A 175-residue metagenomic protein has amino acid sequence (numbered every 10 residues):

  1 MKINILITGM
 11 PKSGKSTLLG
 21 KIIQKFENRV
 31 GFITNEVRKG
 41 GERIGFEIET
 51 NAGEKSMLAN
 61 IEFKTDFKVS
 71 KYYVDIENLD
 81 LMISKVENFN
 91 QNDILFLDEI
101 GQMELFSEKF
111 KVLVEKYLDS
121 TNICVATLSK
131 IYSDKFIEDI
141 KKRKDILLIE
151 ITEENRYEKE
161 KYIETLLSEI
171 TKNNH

Functional and structural regions predicted by a protein language model:
M1-K2: Phosphate-binding P-loop
I7: Hydrophobic anchor at the beta1->P-loop junction of P-loop NTPases
P11: The conserved Walker
G14: Conserved glycine(s) of the Walker
T17: Conserved Walker
G20-V69: N-terminal phosphate/diphosphate-binding loop that engages ATP/GTP or pyrophosphate donors across diverse enzyme folds
D66-E115: Phosphate-binding/switch loop-helix module in NTP-utilizing enzymes
E87, G101-H175: Replace "adjacent to P-loop NTPase cores in ATP/GTP-dependent enzymes" with "adjacent to NTP-binding cores
